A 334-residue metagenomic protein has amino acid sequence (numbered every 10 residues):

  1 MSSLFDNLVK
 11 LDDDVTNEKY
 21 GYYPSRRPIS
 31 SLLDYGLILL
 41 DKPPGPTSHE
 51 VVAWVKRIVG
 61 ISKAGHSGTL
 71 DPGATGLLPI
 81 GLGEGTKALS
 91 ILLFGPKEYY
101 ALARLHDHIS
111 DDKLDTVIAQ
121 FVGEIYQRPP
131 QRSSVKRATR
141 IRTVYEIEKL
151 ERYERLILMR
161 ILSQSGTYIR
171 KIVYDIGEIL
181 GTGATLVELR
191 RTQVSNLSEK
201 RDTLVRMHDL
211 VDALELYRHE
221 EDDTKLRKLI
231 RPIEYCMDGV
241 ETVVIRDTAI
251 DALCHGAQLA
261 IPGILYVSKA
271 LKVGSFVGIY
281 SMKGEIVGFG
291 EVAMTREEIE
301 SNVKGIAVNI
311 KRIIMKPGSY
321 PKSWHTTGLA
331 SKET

Functional and structural regions predicted by a protein language model:
M1-P43, T47-H66, R137-T139, L156 (+2 more regions): Accessory RNA 3′-end/elbow-binding domains used by RNA modification enzymes
V59, K63-L92: Glycine/acidic-rich beta-strand-loop module
G76-E84, R132-S133, I141, I169: Active-site-adjacent structural elements in enzyme catalytic cores
I80, A101, I172, L253 (+1 more regions): Residue-level signal for inorganic ion chemistry
G85, I109-I118, E124-P129, I250 (+2 more regions): Ordered, amphipathic secondary-structure segments that act as subunit-interaction surfaces in large macromolecular
L89-S133, Y153: Acidic, low-complexity central loop/insert segments
V135-G166, R170-K171, D175-L180: The conserved catalytic core of RNA pseudouridine synthases
